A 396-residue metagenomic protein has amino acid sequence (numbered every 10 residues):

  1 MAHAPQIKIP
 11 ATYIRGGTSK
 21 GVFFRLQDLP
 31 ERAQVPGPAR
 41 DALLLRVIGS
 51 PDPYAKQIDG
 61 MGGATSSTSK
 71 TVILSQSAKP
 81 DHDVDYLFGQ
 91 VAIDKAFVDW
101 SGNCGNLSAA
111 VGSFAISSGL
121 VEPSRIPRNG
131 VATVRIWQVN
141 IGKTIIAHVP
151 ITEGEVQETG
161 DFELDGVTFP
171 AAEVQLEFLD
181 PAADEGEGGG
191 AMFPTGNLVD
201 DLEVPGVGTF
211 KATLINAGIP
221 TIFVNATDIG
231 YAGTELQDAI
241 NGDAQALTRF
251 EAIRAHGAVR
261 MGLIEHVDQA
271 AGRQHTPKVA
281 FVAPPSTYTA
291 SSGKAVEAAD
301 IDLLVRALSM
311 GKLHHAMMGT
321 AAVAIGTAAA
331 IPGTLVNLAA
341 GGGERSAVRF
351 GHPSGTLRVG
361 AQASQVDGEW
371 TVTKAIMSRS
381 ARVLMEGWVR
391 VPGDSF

Functional and structural regions predicted by a protein language model:
M1-F396: A glycine-rich beta-to-alpha transition motif near the start of alpha/beta enzyme domains, typified by
